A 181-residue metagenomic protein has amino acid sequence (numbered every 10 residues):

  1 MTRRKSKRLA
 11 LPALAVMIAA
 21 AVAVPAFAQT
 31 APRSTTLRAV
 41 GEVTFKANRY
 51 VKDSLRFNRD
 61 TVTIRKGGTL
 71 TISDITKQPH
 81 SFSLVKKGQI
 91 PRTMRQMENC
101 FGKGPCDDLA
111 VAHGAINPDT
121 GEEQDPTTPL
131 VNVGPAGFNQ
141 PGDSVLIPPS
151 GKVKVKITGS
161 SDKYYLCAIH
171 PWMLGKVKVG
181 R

Functional and structural regions predicted by a protein language model:
M1-K7: N-terminal secretory signal peptides that target proteins for export/translocation
T2, A23-R181: Extracytoplasmic copper-binding redox domains, predominantly the cupredoxin/blue-copper superfamily
K7-L9, T35: Residue-level detector of intrinsically disordered/flexible regions characterized by low predicted structural confidence
L9-A10, V51: Hydrophobic alpha-helical segments, principally membrane-spanning helices and signal/leader peptides
P12-A21: Bacterial N-terminal signal peptides
